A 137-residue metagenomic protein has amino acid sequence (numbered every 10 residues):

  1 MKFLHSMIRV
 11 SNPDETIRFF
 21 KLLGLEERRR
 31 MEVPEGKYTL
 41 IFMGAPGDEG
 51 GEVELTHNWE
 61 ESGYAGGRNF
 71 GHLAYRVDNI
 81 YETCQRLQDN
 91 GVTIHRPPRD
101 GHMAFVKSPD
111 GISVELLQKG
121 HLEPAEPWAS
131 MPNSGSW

Functional and structural regions predicted by a protein language model:
M1-I17, F70-L73, G120-W137: N-terminal beta-strand motif that seeds the catalytic metal site of vicinal oxygen chelate
M7-G50: Core segments of cupin and vicinal oxygen chelate
R30-E32, T39-F42, Y75, Y81-W137: Vicinal oxygen chelate
P34-E35, G63-A65: Short glycine/serine/proline-enriched coil/turn segments at secondary-structure junctions
P46, T56-N58, K119: Generic beta-structure capping elements
P46-G50, E60-S62, I80: Short, charged/polar surface micro-motifs in flexible loops or helix N-caps
V53-E54, E115: Conserved beta-strand in the GNAT
